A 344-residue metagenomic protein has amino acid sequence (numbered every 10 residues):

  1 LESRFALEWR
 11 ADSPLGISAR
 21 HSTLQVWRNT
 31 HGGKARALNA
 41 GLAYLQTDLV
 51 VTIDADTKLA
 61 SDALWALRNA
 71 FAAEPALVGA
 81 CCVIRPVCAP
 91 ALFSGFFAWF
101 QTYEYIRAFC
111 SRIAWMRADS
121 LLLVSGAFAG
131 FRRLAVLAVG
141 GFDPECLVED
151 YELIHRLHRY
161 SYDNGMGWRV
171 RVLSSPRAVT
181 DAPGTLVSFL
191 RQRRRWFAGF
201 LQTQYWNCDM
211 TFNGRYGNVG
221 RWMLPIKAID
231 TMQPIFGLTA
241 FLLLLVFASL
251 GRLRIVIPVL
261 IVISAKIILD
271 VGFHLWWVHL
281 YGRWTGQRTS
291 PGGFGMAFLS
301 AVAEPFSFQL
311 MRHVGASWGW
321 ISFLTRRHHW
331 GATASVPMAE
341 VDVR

Functional and structural regions predicted by a protein language model:
F5-S22, W27-A43, T47, S61-C146 (+3 more regions): Long helical/loop segments within the catalytic core of UDP-sugar-dependent glycosyltransferases, especially the large
V50: Short aromatic/hydrophobic "clamp" motif used to bind/position activated sugar donors
I53-A55: Catalytic metal- and UDP-sugar-binding loop of GT-A-like glycosyltransferases, i.e., residues flanking the conserved
E104-C110, V187-M210, L243, F247 (+2 more regions): Catalytic core of nucleotide-sugar-dependent glycosyltransferases
A135-A138, C146-V172: A short, conserved alpha-helix in the catalytic core of glycosyltransferases
W168-S188: Active-site donor/metal-binding and catalytic loop motifs of nucleotide-sugar-dependent glycosylation enzymes
S188, Q192-Y205, A297-E340: Membrane-proximal soluble regions of multi-pass membrane proteins
I226-L324: Membrane-embedded multi-pass helical conduit in multi-pass membrane proteins, especially envelope-biosynthetic
